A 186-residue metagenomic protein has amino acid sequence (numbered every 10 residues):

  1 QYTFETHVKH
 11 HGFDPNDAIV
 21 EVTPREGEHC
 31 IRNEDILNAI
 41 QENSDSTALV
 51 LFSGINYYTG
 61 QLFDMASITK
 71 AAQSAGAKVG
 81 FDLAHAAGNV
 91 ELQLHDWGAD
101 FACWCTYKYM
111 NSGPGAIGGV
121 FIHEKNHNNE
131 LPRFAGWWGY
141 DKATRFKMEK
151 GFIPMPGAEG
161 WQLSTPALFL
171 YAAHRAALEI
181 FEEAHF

Functional and structural regions predicted by a protein language model:
Q1-D14, N56: Substrate-binding/gating loop at the entrance of the active-site cleft, primarily in PLP-dependent aminotransferase-like
T3, R32, Q61-D64, V90 (+2 more regions): Residues at alpha-helix caps and immediate loop-helix transition turns in enzyme cores, especially N- and C-cap
T6-H10, A39, D64-A75, Q93 (+2 more regions): Alpha-helical structural signal in soluble globular domains
K9-N16, Q61, N128-L131: Proline-centered turn/helix-capping motifs that create local helix->coil transitions or kinks
P15-V20, P24-A84, G88, Y109: Active-site phosphate-binding strand-loop segment of PLP-dependent enzymes
G76-A77, L83, A87, L94-N111 (+1 more regions): Conserved active-site segment immediately N-terminal to the catalytic lysine that forms the internal aldimine
N111-A116, F121-F186: Active-site C-terminal subdomain of aminotransferase-like
